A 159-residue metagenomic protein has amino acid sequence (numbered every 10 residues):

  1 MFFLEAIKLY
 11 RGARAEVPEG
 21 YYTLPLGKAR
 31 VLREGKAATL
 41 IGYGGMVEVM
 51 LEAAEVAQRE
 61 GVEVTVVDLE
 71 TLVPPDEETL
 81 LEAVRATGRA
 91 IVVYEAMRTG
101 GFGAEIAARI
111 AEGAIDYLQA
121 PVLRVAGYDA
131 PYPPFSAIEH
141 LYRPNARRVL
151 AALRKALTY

Functional and structural regions predicted by a protein language model:
I7-Y159: Thiamine diphosphate
